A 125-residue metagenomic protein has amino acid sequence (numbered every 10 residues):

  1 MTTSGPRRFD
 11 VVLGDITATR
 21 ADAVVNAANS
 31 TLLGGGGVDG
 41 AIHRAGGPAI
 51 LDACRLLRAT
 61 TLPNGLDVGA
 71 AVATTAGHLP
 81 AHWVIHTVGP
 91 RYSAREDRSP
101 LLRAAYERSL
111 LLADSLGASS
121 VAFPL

Functional and structural regions predicted by a protein language model:
M1-L125: Macrodomain-like recognition of ADP-ribose-binding/processing modules
